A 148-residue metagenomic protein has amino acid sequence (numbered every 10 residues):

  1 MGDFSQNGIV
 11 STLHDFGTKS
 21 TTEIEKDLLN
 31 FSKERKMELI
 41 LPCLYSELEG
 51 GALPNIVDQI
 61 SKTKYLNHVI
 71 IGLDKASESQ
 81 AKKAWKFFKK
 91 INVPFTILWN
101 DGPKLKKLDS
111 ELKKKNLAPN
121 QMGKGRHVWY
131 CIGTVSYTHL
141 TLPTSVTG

Functional and structural regions predicted by a protein language model:
M1-S61: N-proximal low-complexity "stem/linker" segments adjacent to membrane-targeting elements
E34, K64, K90-V93: Short, well-ordered coil/turn elements that cap or connect secondary structure elements
E34, S136-Y137: Active-site acidic short loop of glycosyltransferases
L66-A76, L98-N100: Short beta-strand/loop segment that forms part of the nucleotide-sugar
S77-K82: Short, charged/polar "capping" segments at the starts of alpha-helices and the immediately preceding loops
W85, K89-S136: Active-site-proximal specificity loops/subdomain of glycosyltransferases
T138-T144: Conserved small/polar residues in nucleotide/adenosyl-binding loops
G148: Cytosolic catalytic cores of cyclic-nucleotide second-messenger enzymes
